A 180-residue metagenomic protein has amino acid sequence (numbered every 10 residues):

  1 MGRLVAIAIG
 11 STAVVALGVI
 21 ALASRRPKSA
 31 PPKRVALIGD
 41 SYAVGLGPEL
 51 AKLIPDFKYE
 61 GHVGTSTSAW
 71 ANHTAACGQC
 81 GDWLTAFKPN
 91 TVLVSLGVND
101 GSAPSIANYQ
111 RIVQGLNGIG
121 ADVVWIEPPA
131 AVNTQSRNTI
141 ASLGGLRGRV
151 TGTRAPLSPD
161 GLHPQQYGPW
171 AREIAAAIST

Functional and structural regions predicted by a protein language model:
G2-R25: Single-pass alpha-helical membrane anchors
P31-N108, A131-T134: Conserved SGNH/GDSL esterase-like catalytic core that processes O-acyl groups on lipids and polysaccharides
V35, F57, A121-V123, G148: Hydrophobic anchor at the start of a short beta-strand that flanks the dinucleotide cofactor-binding loop
A43, I119-G120, L146-R147: Helix C-cap/helix->beta junction micro-motif
L50-A51, Q110-Q114, R137-G144: Short amphipathic alpha-helical segments and helix-helix/interface helices
A51, P55, T85-K88, G97 (+2 more regions): Sec-exported extracytoplasmic/periplasmic mature domains
L93-G101, V113-T139, R154: Active-site segments of SGNH/GDSL-like serine hydrolases that catalyze O-acetyl group transfer/hydrolysis on lipids
P129-T180: Catalytic His-Asp segment of secreted/periplasmic serine-dependent ester chemistry enzymes
